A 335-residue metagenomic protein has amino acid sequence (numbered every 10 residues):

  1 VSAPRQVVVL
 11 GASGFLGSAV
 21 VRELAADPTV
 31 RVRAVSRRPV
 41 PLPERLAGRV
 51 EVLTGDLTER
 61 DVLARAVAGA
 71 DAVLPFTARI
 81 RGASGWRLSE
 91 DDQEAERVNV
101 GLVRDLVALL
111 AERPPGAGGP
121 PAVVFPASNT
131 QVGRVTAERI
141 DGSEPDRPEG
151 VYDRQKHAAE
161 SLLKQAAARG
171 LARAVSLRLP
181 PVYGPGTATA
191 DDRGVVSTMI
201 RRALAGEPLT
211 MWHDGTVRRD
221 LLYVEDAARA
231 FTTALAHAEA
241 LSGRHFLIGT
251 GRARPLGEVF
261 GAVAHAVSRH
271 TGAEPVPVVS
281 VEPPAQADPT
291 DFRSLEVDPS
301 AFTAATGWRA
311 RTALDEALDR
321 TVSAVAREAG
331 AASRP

Functional and structural regions predicted by a protein language model:
Q6, D27, A313-P335: Amphipathic terminal alpha-helices
V7-A26: N-terminal Rossmann NAD(P)H-binding glycine-rich loop of SDR-like oxidoreductase domains
V50, T54-V98: NAD(P)H-binding glycine-rich loop region in Rossmannoid oxidoreductase-like domains and their noncatalytic homologs
P75, R104-V151: Conserved Rossmann-fold NAD(P)-dependent oxidoreductase catalytic core, especially the SDR/UDP-sugar
R134, E149-V175, L204: Active-site Tyr-X1-5-Lys
H157, G170, V182-S197, E207 (+4 more regions): Glycine/proline-rich active-site loop of Rossmann-fold NAD(P)-dependent oxidoreductases
G186-R193, G215-A228, R244-A266, R311-T312 (+1 more regions): Substrate-binding strand-loop-helix patch in Rossmann-like NAD(P)-dependent oxidoreductase/epimerase domains
H237-A287: Mid/C-terminal beta-alpha module of Rossmann-like enzyme folds, strongest in SDR-family dehydrogenases/epimerases
